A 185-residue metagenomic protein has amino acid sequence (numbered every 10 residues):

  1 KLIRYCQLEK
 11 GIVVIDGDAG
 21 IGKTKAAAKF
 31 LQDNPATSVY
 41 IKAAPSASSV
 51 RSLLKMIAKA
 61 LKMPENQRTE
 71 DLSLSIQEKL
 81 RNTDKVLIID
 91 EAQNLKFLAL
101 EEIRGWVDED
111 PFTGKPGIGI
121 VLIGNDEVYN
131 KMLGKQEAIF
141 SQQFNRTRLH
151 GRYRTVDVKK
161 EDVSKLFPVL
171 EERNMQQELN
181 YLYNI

Functional and structural regions predicted by a protein language model:
L2-Q7: Pre-Walker A adenine-sensing motif
L8-K29, P45: Walker A/P-loop nucleotide-binding motif
I12-G20, L95, E109-F140: Sensor-1/coupling segment of RecA-like P-loop NTPase cores
P35-P45: Conserved catalytic segments around the Walker B and adjacent sensor/switch elements of P-loop NTPase domains
A36-S38, K135-V156: A short helix-turn-beta junction within AAA+ P-loop NTPase domains corresponding to the substrate/partner-engaging
S49-Q67: Conserved NTP-binding/hydrolysis module of P-loop NTPases
K79-W106, D110: Conserved P-loop NTPase "ATPase switch" module shared by AAA+ and STAND
R152-L179: Conserved small helical "lid"/interfacial subdomain of P-loop NTPases
